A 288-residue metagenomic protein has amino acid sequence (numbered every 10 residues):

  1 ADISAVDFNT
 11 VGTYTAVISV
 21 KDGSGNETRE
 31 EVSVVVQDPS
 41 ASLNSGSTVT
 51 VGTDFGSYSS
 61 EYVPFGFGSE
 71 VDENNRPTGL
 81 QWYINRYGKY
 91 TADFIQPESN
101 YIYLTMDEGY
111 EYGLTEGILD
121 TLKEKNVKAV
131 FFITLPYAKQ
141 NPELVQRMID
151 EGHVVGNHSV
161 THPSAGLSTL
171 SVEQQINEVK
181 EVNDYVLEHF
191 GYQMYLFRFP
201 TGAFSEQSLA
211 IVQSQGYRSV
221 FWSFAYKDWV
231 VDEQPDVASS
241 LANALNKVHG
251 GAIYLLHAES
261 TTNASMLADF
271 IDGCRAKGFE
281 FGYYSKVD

Functional and structural regions predicted by a protein language model:
A1-V32: Serine/threonine-rich, repeat-prone extracellular segments and beta-strand-based repeat modules of secreted/surface
S4-F8, F197-G202: A glycine-rich, coil/turn loop motif that links secondary-structure elements
V35-L43: Extracellular interdomain linker/stem segments of modular secreted and single-pass surface proteins
G56, Y62-L167, Q175-E188, Y192-M194 (+4 more regions): Active-site beta->alpha N-cap acidic-glycine motif
L114-G117, P163-F190, A203-G250, T262-D269: Alpha-helical scaffold elements lining the catalytic groove of polysaccharide deacetylases
K247-S285: Catalytic grooves of carbohydrate-active enzymes
